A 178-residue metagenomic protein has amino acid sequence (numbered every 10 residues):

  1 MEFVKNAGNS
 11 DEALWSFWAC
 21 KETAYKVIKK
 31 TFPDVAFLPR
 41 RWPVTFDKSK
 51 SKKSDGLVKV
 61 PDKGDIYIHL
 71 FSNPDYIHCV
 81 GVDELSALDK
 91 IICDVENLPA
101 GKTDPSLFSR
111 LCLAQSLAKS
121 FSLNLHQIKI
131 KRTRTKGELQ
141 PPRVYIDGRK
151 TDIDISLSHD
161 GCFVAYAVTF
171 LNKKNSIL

Functional and structural regions predicted by a protein language model:
M1-L178: Core catalytic alpha/beta fold that binds nucleotide/phospho-ligands
